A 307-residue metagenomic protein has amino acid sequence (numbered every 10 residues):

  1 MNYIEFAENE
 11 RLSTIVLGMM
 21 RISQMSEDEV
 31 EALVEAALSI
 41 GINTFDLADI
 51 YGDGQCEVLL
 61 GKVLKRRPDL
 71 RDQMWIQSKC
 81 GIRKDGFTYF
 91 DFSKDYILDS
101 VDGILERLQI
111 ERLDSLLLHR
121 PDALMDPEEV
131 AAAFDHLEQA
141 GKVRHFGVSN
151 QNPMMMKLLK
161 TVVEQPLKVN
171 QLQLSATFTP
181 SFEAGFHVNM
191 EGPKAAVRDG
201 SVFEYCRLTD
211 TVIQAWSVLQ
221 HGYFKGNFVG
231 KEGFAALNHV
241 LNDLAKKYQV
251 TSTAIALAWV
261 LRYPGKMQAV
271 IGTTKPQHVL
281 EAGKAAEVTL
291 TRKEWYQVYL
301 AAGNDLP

Functional and structural regions predicted by a protein language model:
M1-M74, Q139, G222: N-terminal binding-site loop/beta-alpha segment at the start of enzyme catalytic domains that lines or forms
L12, I42, I110-L113, V143 (+1 more regions): A structural motif
L17, L47, S78, S115-L118 (+4 more regions): Conserved beta-strand positions
G18-D28, R83-D95, L124: Active-site mouth loops of central-metabolism enzymes
M25-A37, F92-L108, M154-K157: Short, acidic/polar
R67, R71-K94, H119-R120: Structural motif corresponding to the early beta-alpha repeats
L105-D126: Active-site groove signature of glycoside hydrolases
M125-P307: Beta/alpha (TIM)-barrel catalytic core signal, keyed to glycine-rich beta->alpha loops juxtaposed to Asp/Glu that bind
